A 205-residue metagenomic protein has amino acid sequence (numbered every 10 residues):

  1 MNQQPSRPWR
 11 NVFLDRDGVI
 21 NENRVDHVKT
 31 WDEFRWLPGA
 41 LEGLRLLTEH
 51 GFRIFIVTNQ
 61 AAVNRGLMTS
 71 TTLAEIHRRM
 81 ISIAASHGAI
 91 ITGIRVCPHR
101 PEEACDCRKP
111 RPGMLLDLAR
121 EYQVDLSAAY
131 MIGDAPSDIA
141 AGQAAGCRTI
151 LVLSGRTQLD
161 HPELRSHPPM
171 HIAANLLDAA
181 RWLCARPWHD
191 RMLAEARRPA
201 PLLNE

Functional and structural regions predicted by a protein language model:
M1-R16, R181-E205: Non-catalytic pre-domain segments flanking phosphatase-related domains
N2-F55: Active-site neighborhood of HAD-like aspartate-dependent phosphohydrolases
H27-T30, V63-L67, R100-C105, L159-P162: A short acidic, helix-capping loop that chelates divalent metal ions and anchors anionic groups
A40, L44-H77, I90-E103, G142: Substrate-recognition element of Asp-dependent hydrolases with the DxDx(T/V) motif
M80-A85, A119: Conserved hydrophobic residues forming the short capping helix/wall of the S-adenosyl-L-methionine
D106-I139: Conserved Lys-Pro-Asp/Glu-containing loop-to-beta segment of HAD-superfamily phosphomonoesterases, centered on
M131-H171: Acidic, Mg2+-coordinating phosphoryl-transfer loop and its flanking beta/alpha structural elements, shared across
L159-A185, D190: Mg2+-dependent phosphoryl-transfer enzymes with acidic/Ser/Thr/Gly-rich catalytic loops
